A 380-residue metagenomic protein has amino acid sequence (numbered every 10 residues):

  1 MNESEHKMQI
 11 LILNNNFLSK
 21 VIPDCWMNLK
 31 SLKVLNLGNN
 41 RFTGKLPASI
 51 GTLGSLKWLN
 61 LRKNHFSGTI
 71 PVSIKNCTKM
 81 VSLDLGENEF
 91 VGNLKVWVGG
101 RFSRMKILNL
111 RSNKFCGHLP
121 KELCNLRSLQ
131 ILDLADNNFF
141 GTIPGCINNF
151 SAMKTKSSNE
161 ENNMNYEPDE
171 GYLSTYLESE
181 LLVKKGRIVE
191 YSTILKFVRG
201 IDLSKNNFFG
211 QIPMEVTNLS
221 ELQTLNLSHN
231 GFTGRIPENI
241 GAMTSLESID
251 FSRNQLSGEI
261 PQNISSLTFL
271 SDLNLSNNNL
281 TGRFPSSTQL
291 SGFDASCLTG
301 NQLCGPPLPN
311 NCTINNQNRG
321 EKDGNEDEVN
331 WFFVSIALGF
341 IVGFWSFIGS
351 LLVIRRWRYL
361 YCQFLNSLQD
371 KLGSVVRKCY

Functional and structural regions predicted by a protein language model:
M1-L303, P309-N311: Change "centered on extracellular leucine-rich repeats
P309-Y380: Terminal membrane/secretory targeting segments in land-plant proteins
